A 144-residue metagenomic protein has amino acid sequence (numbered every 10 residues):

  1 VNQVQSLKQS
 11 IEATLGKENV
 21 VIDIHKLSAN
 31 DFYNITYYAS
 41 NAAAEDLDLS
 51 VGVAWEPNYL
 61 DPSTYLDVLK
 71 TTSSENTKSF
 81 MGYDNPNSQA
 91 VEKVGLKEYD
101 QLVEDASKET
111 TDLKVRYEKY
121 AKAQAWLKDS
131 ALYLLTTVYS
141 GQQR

Functional and structural regions predicted by a protein language model:
V1-P57: Ligand/substrate-recognition segments at binding pockets and active sites
V20-F32, S63-Q143: Extracytoplasmic/peripheral linker and loop segments enriched in polar/acidic and small residues with frequent Thr/Pro
N58-P62: Short catalytic/ligand-binding loop motif for oxyanion handling, primarily in non-cytosolic enzymes, centered on
